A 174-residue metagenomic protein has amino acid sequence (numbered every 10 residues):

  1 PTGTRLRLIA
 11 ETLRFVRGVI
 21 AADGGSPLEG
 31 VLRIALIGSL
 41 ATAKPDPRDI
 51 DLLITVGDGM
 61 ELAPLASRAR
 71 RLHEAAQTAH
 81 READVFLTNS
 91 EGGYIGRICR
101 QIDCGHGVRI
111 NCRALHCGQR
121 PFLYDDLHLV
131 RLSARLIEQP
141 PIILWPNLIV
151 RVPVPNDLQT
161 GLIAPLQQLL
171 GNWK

Functional and structural regions predicted by a protein language model:
P1-R33, A41-P47, V56-K174: Catalytic core of pol beta-like nucleotidyltransferases
D49-D51: Glycine- and aspartate-rich repeat motifs characteristic of hemolysin/RTX-like Ca2+-binding segments in secreted
